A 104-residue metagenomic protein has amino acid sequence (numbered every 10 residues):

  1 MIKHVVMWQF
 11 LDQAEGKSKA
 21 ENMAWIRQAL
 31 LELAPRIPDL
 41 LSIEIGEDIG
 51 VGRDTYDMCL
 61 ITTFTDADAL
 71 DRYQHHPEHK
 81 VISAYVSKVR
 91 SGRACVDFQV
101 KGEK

Functional and structural regions predicted by a protein language model:
M1-D57, T65-R72, F98-K104: Short S/T/G/P-rich N-terminal loop/turn motif that feeds into the first structured element of a domain
A67-V96: C-terminal structural segments of small proteins and small subunits
